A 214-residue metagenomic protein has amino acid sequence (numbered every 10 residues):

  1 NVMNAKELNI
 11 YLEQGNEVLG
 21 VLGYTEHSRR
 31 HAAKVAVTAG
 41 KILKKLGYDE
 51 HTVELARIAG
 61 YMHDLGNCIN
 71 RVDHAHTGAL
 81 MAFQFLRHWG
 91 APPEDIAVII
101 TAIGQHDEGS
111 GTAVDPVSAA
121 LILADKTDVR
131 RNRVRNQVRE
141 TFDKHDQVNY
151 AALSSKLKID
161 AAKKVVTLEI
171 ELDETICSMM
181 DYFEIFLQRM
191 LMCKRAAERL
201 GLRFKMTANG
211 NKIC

Functional and structural regions predicted by a protein language model:
N1-H74, F85: Acidic/His-rich, divalent-metal-binding segments that scaffold phosphate/diphosphate chemistry
Y24-H27, T112, I185: Non-transmembrane, amphipathic alpha-helical segments
L46, W89-P93: Inter-helical turn/loop segments and adjacent helix faces that build the functional surface of alpha-helical bundle
A56, G60, T77, I103 (+1 more regions): Short alpha-helical catalytic segment bearing the HExxH-like zincin motif of zinc-dependent metalloproteases
D73-F83, P93: Post-HEXXH active-site segment of zinc metalloproteases
P92-S154: Histidine/acidic-rich helix-loop-helix segments that form or flank divalent-metal centers in metalloenzyme catalytic
D128-C214: Terminal helices and disordered tails flanking the catalytic cores of nucleotide-processing hydrolases
